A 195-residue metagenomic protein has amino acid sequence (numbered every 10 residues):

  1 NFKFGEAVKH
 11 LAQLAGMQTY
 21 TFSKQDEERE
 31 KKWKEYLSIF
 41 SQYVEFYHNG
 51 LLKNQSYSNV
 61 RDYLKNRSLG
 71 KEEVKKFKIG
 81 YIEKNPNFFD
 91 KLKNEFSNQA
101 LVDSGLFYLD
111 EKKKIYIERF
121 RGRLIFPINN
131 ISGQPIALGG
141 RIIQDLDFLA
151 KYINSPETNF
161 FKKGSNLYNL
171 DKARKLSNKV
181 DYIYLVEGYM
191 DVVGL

Functional and structural regions predicted by a protein language model:
N1-Q99, S104, S155: Non-catalytic accessory segments of DNA primases and related replication-initiation nucleases
Q25-Y36, Q42, E83-G194: Phosphate-handling DNA/RNA-contact segment within nucleic-acid enzymes
